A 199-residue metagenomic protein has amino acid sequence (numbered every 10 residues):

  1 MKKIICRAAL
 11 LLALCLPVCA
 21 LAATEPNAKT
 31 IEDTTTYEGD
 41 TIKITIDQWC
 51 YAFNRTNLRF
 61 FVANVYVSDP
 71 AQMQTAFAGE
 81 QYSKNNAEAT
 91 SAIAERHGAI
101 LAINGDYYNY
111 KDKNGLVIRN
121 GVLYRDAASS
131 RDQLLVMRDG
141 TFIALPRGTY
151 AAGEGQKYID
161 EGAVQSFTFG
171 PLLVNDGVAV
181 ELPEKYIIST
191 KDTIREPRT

Functional and structural regions predicted by a protein language model:
M1-K2, A28, I42, G153: Generic cytosolic/nucleocytoplasmic N-terminal low-complexity/intrinsically disordered segments
K2, A87-A89, R198: A generic local structural motif
K3-I4, M73: Intrinsic disorder/low-complexity segments enriched in polar/small residues
I4-A22: Sec-dependent N-terminal signal peptides of Gram-positive bacterial secreted proteins and lipoproteins
A9-A13, A71, Q81, Y110-K111 (+4 more regions): Residues in flexible loops and secondary-structure boundaries
L11-A13, N54-T56, V164: Sterically constrained small-residue positions within well-ordered secondary structures of folded domains
L21-Q133, M137, T141-L145: Zymogen propeptides
R96-G98, D126-T199: Active-site beta-strand/loop microenvironment that shapes enzyme catalytic pockets
